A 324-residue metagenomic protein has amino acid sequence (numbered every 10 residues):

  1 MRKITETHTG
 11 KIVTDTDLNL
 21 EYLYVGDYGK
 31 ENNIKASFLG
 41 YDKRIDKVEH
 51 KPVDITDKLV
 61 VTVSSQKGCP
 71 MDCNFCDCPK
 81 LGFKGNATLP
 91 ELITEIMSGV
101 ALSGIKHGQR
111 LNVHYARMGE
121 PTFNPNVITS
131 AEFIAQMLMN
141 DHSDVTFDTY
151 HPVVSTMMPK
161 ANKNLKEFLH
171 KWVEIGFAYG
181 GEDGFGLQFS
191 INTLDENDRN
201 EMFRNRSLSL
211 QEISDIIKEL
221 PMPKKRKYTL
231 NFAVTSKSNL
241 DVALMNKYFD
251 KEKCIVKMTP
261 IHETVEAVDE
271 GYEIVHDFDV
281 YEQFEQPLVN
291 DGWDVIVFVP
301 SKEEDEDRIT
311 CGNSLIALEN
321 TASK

Functional and structural regions predicted by a protein language model:
M1-E21, G26-L39, S209, D215-K324: Auxiliary Fe-S-binding modules of radical SAM enzymes
M1-S65, A87, E91-G108: N-terminal [4Fe-4S]-dependent radical SAM core
I55-T62, G68, D77-S236, I255-K257: Core AdoMet radical
C69, C73-C76, C311: Short cysteine clusters
M71-C73, E196, A267: Short acidic/His/Gly/Ser-rich catalytic and metal-binding motifs that mark active-site loops of diverse hydrolases
